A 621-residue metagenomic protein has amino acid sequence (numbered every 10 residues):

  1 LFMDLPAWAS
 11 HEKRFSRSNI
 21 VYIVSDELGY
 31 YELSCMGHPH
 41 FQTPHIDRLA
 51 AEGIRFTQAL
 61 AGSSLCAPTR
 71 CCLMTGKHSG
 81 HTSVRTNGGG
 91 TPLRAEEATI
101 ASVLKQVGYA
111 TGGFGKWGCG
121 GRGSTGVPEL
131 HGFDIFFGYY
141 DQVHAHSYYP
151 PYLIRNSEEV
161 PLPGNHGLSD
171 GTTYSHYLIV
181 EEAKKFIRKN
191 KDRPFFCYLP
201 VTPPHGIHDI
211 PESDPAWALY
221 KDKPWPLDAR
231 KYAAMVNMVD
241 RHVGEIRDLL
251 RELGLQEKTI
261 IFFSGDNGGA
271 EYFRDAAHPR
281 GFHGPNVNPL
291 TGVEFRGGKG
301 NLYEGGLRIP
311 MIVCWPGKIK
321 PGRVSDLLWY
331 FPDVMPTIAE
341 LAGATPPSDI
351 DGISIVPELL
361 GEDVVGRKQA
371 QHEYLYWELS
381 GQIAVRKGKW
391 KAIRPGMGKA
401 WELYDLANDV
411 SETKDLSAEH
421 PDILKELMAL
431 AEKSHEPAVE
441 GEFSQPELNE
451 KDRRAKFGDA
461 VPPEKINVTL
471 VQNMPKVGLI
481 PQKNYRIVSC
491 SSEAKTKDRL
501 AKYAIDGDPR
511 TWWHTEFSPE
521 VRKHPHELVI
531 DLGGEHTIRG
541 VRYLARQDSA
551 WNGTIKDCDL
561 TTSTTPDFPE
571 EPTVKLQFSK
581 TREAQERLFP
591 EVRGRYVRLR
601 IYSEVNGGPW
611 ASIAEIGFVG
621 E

Functional and structural regions predicted by a protein language model:
L1-E402, L406-A429, K433-P437, G441-L448 (+1 more regions): Formylglycine-dependent sulfatase
F196, G540, Y596-R598: Short, conserved beta-strand segments of beta-strand-rich sandwich/propeller modules, principally
S264, C314, S491, L544-R546 (+2 more regions): Predominantly extracellular/luminal cell-surface or secreted proteins
P316, L406, I613-E621: Short beta-strand-to-coil "C-cap" segments at the C-terminal boundary of structured domains/repeats, marking
F457, I466-E535, R546-G553, D557 (+3 more regions): Disordered, acidic Ser/Thr/Pro-rich linker "stalks" and the adjacent N-terminal cap of the next globular domain
G540-V574: Extracellular ligand-binding interfaces
P569-P590: Extracellular carbohydrate recognition and processing domains and analogous Trp-centered ligand-binding platforms
R600-G607: Short beta-strand-plus-loop segments that form exposed binding edges in beta-rich domains
